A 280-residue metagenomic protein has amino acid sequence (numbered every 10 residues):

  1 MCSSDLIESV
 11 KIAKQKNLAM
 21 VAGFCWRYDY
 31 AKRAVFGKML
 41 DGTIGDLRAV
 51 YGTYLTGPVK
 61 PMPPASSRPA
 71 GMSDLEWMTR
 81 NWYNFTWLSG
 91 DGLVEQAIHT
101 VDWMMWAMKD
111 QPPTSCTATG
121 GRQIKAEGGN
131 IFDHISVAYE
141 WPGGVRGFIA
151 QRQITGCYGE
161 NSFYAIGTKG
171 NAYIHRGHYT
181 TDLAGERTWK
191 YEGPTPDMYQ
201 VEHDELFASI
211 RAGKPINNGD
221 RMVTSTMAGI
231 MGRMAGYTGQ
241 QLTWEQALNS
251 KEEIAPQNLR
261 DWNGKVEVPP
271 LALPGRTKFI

Functional and structural regions predicted by a protein language model:
M1-S3: Short, small-residue-biased leader/transition segments that mark boundaries at the very start of proteins
D5-A13: Catalytic-core regions built around general acid/base machinery
K14-A22, W26-G129, S162-Y164, N171 (+2 more regions): Predominantly a Rossmann-like dinucleotide-binding segment in NAD(P)-dependent oxidoreductases
M20-G23, F148, N218-G219: Short catalytic-loop micro-motif centered on adjacent basic/acidic residues
E76, S89, E95, H99-P113 (+4 more regions): C-terminal helical cap and adjacent loop that interface with cofactors, partners, or active-site loops
A138-G143, I166-T168: Active-site beta-strand termini and strand-to-loop segments that position acidic
G147, T155: Phosphate/diphosphate-binding loops
